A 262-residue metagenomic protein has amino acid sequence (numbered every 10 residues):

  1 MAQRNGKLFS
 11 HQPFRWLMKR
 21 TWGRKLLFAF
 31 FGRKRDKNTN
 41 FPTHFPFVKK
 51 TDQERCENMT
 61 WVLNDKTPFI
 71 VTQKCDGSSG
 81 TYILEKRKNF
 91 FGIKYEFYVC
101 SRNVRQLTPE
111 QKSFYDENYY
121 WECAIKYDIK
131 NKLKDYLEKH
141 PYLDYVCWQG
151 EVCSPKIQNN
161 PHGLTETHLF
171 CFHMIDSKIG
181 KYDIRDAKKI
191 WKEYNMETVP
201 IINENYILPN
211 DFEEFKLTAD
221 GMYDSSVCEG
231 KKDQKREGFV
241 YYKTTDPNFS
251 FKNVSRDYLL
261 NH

Functional and structural regions predicted by a protein language model:
M1-H262: Core nucleotide-handling region used for phosphoryl-transfer chemistry
